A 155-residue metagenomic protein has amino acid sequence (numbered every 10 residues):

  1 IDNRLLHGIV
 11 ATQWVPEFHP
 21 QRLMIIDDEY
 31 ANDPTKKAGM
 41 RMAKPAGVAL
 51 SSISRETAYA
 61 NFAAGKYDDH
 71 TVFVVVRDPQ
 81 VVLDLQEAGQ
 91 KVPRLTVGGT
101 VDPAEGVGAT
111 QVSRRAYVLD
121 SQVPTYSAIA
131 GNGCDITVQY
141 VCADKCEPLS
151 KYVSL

Functional and structural regions predicted by a protein language model:
I1-A49: Long, hydrophobic N-terminal alpha-helical segment
A11-T12, V82, Y126: Generic hydrophobic/aromatic pocket-lining and core-packing "Φ" positions
Q13-P16, G39-R41, Y59-G65, A104-G106: Short, flexible, solvent-exposed loop/turn segments with mixed acidic/basic and small polar residues
E17, R41, I53, H70-T71 (+3 more regions): NTP/phosphate- and nucleic-acid-binding module
F18-Q21, A46-V48, Y67-T71, Q90-P93 (+1 more regions): Short coil/turn connectors at secondary-structure junctions
D27-A31, S54-T57, D78-P79, G98-D102 (+1 more regions): Short, ordered loop/turn segments at secondary-structure junctions
S51-G98: Ordered, amphipathic secondary-structure segments that act as subunit-interaction surfaces in large macromolecular
A88, P93-L155: Glycine-rich, aromatic-bearing surface loops/beta-hairpins
